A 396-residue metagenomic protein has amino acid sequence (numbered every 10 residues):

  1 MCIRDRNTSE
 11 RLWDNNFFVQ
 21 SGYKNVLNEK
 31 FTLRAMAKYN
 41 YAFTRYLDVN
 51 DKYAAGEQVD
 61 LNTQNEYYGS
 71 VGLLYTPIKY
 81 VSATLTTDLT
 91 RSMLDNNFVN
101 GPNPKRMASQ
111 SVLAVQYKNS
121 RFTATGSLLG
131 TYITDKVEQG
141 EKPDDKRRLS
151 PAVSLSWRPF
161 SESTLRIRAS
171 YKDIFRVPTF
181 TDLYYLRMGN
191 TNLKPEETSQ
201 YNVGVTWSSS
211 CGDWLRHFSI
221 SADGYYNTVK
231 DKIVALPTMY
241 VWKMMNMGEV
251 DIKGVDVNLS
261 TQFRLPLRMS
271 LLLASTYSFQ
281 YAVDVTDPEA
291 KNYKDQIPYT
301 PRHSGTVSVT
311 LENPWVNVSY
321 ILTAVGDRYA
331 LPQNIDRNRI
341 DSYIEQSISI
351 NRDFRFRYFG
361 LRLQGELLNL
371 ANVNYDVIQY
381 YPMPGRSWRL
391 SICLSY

Functional and structural regions predicted by a protein language model:
R4-L33, Y39-E66, F98: Flexible loop and strand-edge segments within Gram-negative outer membrane beta-barrel domains
S9-N15, A55-N65, N100-A108, E141-R148 (+5 more regions): Replace "Gram-negative outer membrane beta-barrel proteins" with "bacterial and organellar outer membrane beta-barrel
V26-T32, T76-S82, R121, P159-L165 (+4 more regions): Short loop/turn motifs that connect adjacent beta-strands in outer-membrane beta-barrel proteins
K30, R34, K38-Y46, R158-F160 (+3 more regions): Membrane-embedded beta-barrel scaffold of Gram-negative outer-membrane proteins
Y39-F43, L89-D95, N119-R121, G130-K136 (+12 more regions): Transmembrane beta-strands of outer-membrane beta-barrel pores
I78-D88, S92-N227: Structural signature of Gram-negative outer-membrane beta-barrels, strongest in the C-terminal barrel of TonB-dependent
K79, S219-T228, N246-A330, Y358 (+1 more regions): Gram-negative outer-membrane beta-barrel transporters
K230, R264, L273, A324-L331 (+2 more regions): C-terminal beta-signal and adjacent terminal beta-strands/loops of Gram-negative outer-membrane beta-barrel proteins
